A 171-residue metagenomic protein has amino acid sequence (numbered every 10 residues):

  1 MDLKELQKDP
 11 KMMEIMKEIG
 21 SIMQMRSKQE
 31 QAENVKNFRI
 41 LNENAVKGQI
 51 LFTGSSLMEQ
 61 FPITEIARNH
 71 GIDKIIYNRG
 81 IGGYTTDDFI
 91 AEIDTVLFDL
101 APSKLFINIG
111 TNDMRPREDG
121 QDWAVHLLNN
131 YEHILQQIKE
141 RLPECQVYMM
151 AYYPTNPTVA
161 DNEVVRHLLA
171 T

Functional and structural regions predicted by a protein language model:
D2-Q24: Helix-enriched interaction subdomains in cytosolic or periplasmic regions, typified by TIR/SEFIR signaling/NADase cores
G20-E132: Conserved SGNH/GDSL esterase-like catalytic core that processes O-acyl groups on lipids and polysaccharides
N108, M150-A151: Alpha/beta-hydrolase-fold catalytic nucleophile elbow
T111, Y153-N156: Active-site-proximal loop/turn and secondary-structure-junction residues that shape catalytic pockets, frequently
V125-M150, H167-T171: Charged, glycine-enriched surface loops/patches that mediate electrostatic binding to polyanionic ligands
N156-T171: Substrate-gating cap/lid alpha-helix
